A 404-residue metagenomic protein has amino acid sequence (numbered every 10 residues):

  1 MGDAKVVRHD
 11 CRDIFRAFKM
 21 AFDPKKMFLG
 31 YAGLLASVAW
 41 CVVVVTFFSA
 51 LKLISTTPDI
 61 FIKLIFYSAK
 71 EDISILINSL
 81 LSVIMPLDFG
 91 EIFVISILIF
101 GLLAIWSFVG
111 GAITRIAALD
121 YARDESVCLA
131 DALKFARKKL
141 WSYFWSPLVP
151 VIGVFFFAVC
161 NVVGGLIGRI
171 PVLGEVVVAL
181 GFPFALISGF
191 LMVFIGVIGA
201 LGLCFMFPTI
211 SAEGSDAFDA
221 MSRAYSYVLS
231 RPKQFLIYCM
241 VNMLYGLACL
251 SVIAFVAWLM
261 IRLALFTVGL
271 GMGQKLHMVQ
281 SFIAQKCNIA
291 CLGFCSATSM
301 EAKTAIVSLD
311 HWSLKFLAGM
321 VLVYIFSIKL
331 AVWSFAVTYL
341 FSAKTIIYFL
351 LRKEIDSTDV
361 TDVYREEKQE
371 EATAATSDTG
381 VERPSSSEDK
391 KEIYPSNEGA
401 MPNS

Functional and structural regions predicted by a protein language model:
M1-V178, L191, G196-F205, I210-L247 (+2 more regions): Helix-coil boundary and N-terminal low-complexity module in membrane systems
A179-F184: Membrane-embedded alpha-helical segments of small multi-pass membrane proteins
